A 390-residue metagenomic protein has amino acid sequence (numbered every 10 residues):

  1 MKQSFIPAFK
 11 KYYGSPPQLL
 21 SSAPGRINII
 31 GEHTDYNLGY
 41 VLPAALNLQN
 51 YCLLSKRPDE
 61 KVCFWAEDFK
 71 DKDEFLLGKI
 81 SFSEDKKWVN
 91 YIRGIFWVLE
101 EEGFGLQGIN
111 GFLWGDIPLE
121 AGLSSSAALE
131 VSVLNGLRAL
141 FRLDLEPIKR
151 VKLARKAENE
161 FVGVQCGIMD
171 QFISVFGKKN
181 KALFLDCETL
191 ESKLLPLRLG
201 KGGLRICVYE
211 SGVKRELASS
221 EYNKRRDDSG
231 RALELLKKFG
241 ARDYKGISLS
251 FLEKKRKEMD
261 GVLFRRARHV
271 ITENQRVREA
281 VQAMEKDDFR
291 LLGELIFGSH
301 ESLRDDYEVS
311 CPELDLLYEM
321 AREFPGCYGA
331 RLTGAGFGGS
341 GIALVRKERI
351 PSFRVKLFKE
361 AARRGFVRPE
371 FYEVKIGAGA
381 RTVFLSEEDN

Functional and structural regions predicted by a protein language model:
M1-R26, Y51-D85, K181-G329, L344-N390: C-terminal nucleotide
M1-S21, I27, G31, N37-Y40 (+6 more regions): Gly/Ser-rich oxyanion-binding loop with an adjacent helix/lid that shapes the negatively charged ligand pocket
G31-H33, A45-L46: N-terminal cofactor/phosphate-binding cores enriched in small/glycine residues, especially glycine-rich loops such as
L38-A45, R225-R226: Short Gly/aromatic-enriched secondary-structure transition segments
P43-A45, L53-K56, G103: Short, charge-rich binding segments
G111-L113, Y209-S211, G341: A structural signal for short, well-ordered beta-strand segments
A127-A128, S340-V345: FabD-like malonyl-/acyl-CoA
